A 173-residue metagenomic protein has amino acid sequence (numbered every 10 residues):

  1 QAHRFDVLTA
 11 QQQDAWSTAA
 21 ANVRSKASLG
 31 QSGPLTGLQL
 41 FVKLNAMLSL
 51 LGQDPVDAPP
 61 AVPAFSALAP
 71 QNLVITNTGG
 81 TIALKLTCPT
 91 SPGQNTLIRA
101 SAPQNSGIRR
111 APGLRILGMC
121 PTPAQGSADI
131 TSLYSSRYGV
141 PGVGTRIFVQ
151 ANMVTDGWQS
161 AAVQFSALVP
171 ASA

Functional and structural regions predicted by a protein language model:
Q1-K26: K/E-rich alpha-helical interaction surfaces of small helical-bundle regulatory domains
K26-S172: Charged linear interaction tracts used for macromolecular binding and regulation
